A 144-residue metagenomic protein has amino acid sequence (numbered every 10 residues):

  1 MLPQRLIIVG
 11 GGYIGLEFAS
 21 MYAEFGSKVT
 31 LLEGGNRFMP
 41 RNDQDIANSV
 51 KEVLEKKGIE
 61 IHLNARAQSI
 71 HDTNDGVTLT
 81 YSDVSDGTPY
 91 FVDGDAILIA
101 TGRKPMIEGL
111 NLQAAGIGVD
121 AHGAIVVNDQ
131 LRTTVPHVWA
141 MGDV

Functional and structural regions predicted by a protein language model:
M1-Q4, F91-V92, A96-V144: FAD-site-proximal beta/loop scaffold in flavoenzymes
P3-I7, Y13-Y90: Rossmann-like dinucleotide-binding cores of NAD(P)H-dependent redox enzymes
